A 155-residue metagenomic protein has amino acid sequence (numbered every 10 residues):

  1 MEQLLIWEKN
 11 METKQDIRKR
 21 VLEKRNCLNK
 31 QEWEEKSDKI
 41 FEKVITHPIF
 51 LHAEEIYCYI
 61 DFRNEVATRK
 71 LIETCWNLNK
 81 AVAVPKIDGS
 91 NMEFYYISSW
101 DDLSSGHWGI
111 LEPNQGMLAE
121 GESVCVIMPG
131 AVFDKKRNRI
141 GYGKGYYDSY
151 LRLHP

Functional and structural regions predicted by a protein language model:
W7, M11-E122: N-terminal active-site beta-alpha-beta segment that forms phosphate/nucleotide-binding and substrate-recognition loops
W7-E12, E23-N26, G121-V126, K135-R139 (+1 more regions): Surface-exposed, charge/polar-rich loops and edge strands
E65, D134-K135: Short glycine-rich, flexible loops that bind phosphorylated cofactors or substrates
E73, Y142-Y147: Charged helix-capping and loop-helix junction motifs
S98-W100, A131, H154-P155: Short loop segments at secondary-structure junctions
H107, R139-G143: Short glycine/serine/threonine-biased micro-segments
V126-A131, K144: Catalytic beta-strand/loop module used to bind and position nucleotide/cofactor moieties in cofactor-attachment
